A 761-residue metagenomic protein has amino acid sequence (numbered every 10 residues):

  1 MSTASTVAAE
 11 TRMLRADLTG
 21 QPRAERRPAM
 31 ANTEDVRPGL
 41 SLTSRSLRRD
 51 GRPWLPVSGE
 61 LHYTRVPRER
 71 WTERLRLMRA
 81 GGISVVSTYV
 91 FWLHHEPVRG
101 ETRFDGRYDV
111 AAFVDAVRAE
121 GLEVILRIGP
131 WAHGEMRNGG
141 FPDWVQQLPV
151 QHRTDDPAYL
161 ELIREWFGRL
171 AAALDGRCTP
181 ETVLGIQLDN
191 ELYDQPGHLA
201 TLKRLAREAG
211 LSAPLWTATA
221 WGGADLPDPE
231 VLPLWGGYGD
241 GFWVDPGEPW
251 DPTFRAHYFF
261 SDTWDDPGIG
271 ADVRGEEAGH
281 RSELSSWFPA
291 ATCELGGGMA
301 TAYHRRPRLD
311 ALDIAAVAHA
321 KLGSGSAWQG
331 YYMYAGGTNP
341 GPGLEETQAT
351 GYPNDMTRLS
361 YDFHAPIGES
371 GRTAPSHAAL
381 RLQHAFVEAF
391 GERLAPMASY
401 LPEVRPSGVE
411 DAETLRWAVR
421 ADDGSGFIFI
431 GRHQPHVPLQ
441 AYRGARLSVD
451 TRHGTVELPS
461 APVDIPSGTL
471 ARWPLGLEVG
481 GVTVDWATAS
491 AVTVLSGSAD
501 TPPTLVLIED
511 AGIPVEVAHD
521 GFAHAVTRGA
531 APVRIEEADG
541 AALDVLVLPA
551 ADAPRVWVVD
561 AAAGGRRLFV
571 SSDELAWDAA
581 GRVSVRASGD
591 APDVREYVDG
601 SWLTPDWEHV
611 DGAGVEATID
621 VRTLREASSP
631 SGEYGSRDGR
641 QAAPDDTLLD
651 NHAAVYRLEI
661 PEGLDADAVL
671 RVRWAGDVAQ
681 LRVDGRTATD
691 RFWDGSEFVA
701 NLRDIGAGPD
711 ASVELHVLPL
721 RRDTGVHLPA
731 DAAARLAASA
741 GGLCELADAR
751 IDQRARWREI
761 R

Functional and structural regions predicted by a protein language model:
S2, L148, Y159-A172, P180-Q187 (+8 more regions): Carbohydrate-binding surfaces of carbohydrate-active enzymes
S2-A8, Q21-E34, G39-S41, R49 (+8 more regions): Extended carbohydrate-recognition surfaces in non-catalytic/accessory domains of CAZymes and lectin-like proteins
R12-L14, R27-S46, P53-R70, R76-A80 (+5 more regions): Extended substrate-binding grooves/exosites of carbohydrate-active enzymes
W54, A688-T689: Short hydrophobic beta-strand segments in globular cytosolic domains
W71-R137, R207: Aromatic-lined substrate-binding rim segments of carbohydrate-active enzymes
A445-V449, V517-H519, A675-A688: Short, surface-exposed beta-strand/strand-loop-strand elements in extracellular ectodomains
H524-A525, L658, E697-G706: Exposed aromatic-hydrophobic patches
E662-V683, F692, H716: Aromatic-lined ligand-binding clefts that engage carbohydrates, nucleic acids, or primary amines
